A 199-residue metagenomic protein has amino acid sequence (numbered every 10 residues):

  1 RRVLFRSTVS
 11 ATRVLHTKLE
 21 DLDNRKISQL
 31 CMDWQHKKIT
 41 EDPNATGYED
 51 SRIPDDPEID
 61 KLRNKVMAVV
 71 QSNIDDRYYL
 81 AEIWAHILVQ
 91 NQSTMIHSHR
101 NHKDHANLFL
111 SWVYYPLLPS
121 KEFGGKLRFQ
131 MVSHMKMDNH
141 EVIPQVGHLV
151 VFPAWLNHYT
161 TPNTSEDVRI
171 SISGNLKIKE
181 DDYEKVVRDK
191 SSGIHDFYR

Functional and structural regions predicted by a protein language model:
R1-R2, N24, F109, P144: A generic alpha-helix preference that emphasizes hydrophobic side chains
R2-R77, N91-S93, I194-F197: Non-heme Fe(II)/2-oxoglutarate
R6-D21, A85, G125-L127, L149 (+1 more regions): Generic preference for hydrophobic/aromatic residues in regular secondary structure cores
L19, S51-D55, R100, T161 (+1 more regions): Intrinsic structural disorder/low-complexity segments
E82-A154, T161, V168-S171, K179-D182 (+1 more regions): Catalytic core of non-heme Fe(II) oxygenases with the double-stranded beta-helix
V186-R199: Surface-exposed edge beta-strand/loop patches
